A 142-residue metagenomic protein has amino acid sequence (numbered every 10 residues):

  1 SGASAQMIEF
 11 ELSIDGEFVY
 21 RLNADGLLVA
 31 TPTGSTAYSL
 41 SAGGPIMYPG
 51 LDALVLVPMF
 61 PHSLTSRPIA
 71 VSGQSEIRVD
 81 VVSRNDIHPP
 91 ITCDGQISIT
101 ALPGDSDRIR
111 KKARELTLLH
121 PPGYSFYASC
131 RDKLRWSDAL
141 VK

Functional and structural regions predicted by a protein language model:
S1-L27, T36-K142: Catalytic phosphate-donor-binding core of small-molecule kinases
V29-T31: Conserved mixed alpha/beta catalytic, RNA-binding, or beta-rich assembly cores of soluble enzyme, regulatory
